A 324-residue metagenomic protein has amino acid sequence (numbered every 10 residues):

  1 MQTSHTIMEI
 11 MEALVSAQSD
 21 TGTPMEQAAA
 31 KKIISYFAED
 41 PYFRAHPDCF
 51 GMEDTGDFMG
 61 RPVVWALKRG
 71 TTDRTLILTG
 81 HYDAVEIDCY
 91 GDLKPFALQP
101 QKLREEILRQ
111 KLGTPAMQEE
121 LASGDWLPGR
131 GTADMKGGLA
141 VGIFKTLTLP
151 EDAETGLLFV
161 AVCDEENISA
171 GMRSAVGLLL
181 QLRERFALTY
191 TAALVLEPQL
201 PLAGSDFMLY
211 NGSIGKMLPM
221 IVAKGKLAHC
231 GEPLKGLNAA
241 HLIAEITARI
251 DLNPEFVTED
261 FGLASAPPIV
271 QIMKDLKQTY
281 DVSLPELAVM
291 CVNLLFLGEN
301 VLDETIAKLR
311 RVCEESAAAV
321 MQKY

Functional and structural regions predicted by a protein language model:
Q2-R130, D152-T155: Acidic/His- and Gly-rich active-site-bordering loop/insert found across diverse amide/peptide-bond hydrolases
E12, I34, I143, R173-V176 (+1 more regions): Predominant activation on well-ordered alpha-helical scaffold segments within soluble catalytic domains
V15-Q18, C163, G225-L227, F296: Short, histidine-centered active-site or binding-site loop motifs used for metal coordination, general acid-base
E26-Q27, L139, S169-R173, P233 (+1 more regions): Conserved strand-to-helix beginnings and helix N-cap segments that scaffold or border functional pockets
F50-G51, M59-A66, F144-L147, G177-L179 (+2 more regions): Short alpha-helical segments and helix-capping/turn motifs at coil-helix boundaries
W126-G212: Acidic/histidine-rich catalytic neighborhood of metal-dependent amide-processing enzymes
L180-Y324: Midchain, well-structured core segments that form catalytic/ion-binding scaffolds
